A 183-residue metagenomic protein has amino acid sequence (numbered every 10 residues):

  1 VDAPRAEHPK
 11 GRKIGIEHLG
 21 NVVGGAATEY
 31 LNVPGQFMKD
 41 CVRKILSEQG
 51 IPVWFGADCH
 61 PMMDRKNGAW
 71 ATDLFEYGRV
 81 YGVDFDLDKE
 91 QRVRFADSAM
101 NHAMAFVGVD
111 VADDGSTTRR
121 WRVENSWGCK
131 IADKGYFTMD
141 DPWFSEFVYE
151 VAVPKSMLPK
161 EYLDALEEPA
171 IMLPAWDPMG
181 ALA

Functional and structural regions predicted by a protein language model:
V1-E48: Core regions of eukaryotic protease modules
K44-I51, A112-G115: Secondary-structure boundary elements
V53-G56, A105, R122: Structural recognition of the beta-strand scaffold that forms the well-ordered cores of secreted hydrolase catalytic
D58-H60, V109: Histidine- and/or cysteine-centered catalytic micro-motif in compact active-site loops
P61-K66, T72-D73, D113-D114, C129-A132: Flexible loop/turn segments at secondary-structure boundaries
M63, N67-D97: Active-site-proximal segments of catalytic enzyme domains that coordinate small-molecule cofactors or metal ions
A96-M104: Short coil-to-beta-strand transition motifs
V107, A112, S116-A183: Conserved catalytic-core surface of thiol
